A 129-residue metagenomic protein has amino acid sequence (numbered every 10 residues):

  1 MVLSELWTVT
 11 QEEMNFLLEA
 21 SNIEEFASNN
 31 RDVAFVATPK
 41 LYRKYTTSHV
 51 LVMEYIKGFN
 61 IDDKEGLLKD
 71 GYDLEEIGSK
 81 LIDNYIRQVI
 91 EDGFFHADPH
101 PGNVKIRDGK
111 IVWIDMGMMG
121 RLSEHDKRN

Functional and structural regions predicted by a protein language model:
M1-N129: Conserved catalytic cores of large enzyme domains
